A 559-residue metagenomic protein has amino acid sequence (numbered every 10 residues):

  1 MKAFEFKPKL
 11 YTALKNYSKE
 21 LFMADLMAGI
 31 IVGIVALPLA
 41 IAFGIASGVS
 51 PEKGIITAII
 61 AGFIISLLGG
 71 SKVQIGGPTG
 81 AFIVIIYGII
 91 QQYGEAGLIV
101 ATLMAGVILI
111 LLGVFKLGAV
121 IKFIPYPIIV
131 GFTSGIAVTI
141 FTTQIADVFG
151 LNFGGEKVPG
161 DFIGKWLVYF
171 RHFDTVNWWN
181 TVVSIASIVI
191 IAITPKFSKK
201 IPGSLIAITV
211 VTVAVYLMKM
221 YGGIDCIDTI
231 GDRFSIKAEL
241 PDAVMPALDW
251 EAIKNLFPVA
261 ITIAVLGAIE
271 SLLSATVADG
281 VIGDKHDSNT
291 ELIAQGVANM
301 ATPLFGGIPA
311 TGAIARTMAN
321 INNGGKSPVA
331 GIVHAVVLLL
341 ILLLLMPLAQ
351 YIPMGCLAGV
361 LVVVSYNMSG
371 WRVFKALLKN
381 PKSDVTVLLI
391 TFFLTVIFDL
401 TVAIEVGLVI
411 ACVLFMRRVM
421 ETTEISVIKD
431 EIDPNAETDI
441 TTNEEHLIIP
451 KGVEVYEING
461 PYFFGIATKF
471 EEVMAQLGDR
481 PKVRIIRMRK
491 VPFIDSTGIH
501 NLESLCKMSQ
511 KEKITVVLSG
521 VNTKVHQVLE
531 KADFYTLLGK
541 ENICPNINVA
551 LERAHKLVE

Functional and structural regions predicted by a protein language model:
M1-K429, P434, K513: Transmembrane helical cores of multi-pass ion-transport proteins
A28, I188, A192, T468 (+3 more regions): Short, contiguous clusters of charged residues that form electrostatic/catalytic patches at enzyme active sites, used
G76, G131, R487, L518-S519 (+1 more regions): Active-site-adjacent beta-strand anchor residues
I86, W166, F470-M474, A550 (+1 more regions): Generic hydrophobic alpha-helical segments
V336, V525-H526, P545: Short secondary-structure capping/turn micro-motifs that flank functional sites
N367-L537, H555-E559: The feature marks cytosolic C-terminal regulatory regions of anion transporters and related permeases
L537-R553: Short acidic-hydrophobic, aromatic-tinged amphipathic segments that line or gate anion-handling sites
